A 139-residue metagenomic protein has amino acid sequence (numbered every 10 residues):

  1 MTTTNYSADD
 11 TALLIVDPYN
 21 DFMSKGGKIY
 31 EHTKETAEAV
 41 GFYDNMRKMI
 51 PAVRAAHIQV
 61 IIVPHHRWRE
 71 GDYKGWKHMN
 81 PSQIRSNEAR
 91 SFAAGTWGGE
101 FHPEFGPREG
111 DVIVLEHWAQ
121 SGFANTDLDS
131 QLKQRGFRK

Functional and structural regions predicted by a protein language model:
M1-R108: Active-site acidic carboxylates
S91-K139: Internal catalytic-core helix/loop-beta-alpha segment that presents or stabilizes conserved functional determinants
